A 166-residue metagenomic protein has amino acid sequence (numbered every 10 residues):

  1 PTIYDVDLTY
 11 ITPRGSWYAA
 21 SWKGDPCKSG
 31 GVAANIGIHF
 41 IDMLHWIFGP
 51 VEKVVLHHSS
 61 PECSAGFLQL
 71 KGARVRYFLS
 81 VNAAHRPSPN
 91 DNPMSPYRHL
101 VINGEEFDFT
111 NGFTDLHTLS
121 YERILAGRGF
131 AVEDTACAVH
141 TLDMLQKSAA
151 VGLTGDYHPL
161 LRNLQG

Functional and structural regions predicted by a protein language model:
P1-E52: Predominantly a Rossmann-like dinucleotide-binding segment in NAD(P)-dependent oxidoreductases
F40-I41, H117, L142: A general structural signal for well-ordered alpha-helical segments in protein cores
W46-V54, Y77-N82: Short Pro/Gly-enriched beta-strand edge/turn motifs at strand-loop
H57-P61: A short beta-turn/loop motif at secondary-structure boundaries
S64-D115: C-terminal substrate-binding/catalytic lobe of Rossmann-fold NAD(P)-dependent oxidoreductases
R98-G104, H117-A126, A136-C137: An anion-binding loop in the catalytic cleft
E122-G166: C-terminal helix-rich "cap/oligomerization" subdomain common to oxidoreductases
